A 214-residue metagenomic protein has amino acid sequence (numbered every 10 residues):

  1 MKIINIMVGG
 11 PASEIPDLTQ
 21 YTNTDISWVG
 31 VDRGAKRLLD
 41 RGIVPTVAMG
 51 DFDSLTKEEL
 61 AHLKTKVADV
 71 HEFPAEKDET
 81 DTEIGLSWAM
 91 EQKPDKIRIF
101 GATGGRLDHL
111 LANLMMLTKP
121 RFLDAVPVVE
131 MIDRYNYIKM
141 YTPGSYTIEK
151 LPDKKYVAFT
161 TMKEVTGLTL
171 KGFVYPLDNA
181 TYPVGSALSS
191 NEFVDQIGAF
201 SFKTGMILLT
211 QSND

Functional and structural regions predicted by a protein language model:
M1-H62: N-terminal beta-strand-loop-alpha-helix module at the start of alpha/beta ligand-binding or catalytic domains
M7, V29-V31, E72, E130-D133: General beta-strand structural signal in soluble alpha/beta enzymes
E14-P16, E79-E83, R106-L110: Short glycine/serine/threonine-rich phosphate/pyrophosphate-binding segments that cradle anionic phosphate groups
D69, F73-P74, V126-E130, K154-F159: A glycine-rich helix N-cap at a beta->alpha junction
V70-Q92: Short phosphate-binding loop-to-helix
R98-S145: Anionic-ligand-binding alpha/beta catalytic cores of soluble enzymes and soluble regulatory domains that recognize
N136, Y141-D214: Long, charged alpha-helical interface segments
